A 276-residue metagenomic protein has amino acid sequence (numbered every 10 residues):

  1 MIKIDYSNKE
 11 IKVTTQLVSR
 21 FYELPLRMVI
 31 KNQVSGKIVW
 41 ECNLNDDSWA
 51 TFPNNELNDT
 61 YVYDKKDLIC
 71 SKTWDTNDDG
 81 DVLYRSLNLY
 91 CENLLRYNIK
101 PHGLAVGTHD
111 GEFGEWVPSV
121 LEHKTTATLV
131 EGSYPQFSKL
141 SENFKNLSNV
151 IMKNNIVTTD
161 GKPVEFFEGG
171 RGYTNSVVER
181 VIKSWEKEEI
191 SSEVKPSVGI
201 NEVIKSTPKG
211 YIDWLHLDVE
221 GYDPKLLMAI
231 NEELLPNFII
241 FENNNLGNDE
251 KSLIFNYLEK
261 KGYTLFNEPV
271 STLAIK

Functional and structural regions predicted by a protein language model:
I2-K276: Phosphate/nucleotide-binding beta-alpha loop and adjacent structural elements of enzyme active sites
